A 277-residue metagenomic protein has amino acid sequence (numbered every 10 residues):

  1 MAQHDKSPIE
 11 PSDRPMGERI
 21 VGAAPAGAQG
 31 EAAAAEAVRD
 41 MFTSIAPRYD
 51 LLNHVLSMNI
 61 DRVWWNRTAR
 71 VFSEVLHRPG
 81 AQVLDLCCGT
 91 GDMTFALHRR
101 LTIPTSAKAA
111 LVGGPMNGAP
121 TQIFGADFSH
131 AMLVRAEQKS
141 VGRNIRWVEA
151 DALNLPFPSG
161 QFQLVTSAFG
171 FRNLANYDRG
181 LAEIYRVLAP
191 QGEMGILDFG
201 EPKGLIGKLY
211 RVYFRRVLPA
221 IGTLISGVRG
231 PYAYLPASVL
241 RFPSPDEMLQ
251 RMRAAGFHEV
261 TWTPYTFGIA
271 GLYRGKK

Functional and structural regions predicted by a protein language model:
A2-D40: N-terminal auxiliary segments of SAM/dcSAM-dependent transferases
Y49, V165-T166: Hydrophobic beta-strand segment of the Class I
M58-A81, A96, R100: Conserved alpha-helix/loop element of class I SAM-dependent methyltransferases that forms part of the SAM/SAH-binding
Q82-N154: Class I SAM-dependent methyltransferase SAM/SAH-binding core
L153-V165: A short acidic, Gly/Pro-enriched loop at the edge of an enzyme's catalytic core that lines a small-molecule cofactor
D178-E193: A short glycine-rich, Lys/Arg-flanked "PGG" loop and its adjoining helix->strand segment in the class I
E193-G222: Conserved class I S-adenosyl-L-methionine
G256-K277: Core SAM-dependent methyltransferase catalytic element
